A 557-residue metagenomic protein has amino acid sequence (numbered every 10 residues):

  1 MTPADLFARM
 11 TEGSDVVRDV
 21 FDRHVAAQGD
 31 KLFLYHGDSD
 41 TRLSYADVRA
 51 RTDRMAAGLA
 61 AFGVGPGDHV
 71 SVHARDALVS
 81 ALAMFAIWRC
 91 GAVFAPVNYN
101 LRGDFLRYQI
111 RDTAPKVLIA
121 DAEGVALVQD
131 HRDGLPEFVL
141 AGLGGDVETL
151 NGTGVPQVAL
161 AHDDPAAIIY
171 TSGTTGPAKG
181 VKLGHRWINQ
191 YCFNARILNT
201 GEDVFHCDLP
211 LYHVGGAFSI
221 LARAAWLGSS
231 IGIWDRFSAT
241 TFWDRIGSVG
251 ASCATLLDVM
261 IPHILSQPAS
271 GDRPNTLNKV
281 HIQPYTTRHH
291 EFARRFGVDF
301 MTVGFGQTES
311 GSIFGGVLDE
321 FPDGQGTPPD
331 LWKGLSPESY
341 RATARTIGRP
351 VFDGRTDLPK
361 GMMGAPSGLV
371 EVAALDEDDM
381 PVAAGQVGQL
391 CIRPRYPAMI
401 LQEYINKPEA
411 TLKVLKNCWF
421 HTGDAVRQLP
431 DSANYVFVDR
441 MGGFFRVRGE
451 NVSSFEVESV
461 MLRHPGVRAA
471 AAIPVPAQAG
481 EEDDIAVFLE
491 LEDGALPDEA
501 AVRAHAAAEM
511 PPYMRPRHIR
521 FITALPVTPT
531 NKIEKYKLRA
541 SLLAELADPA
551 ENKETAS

Functional and structural regions predicted by a protein language model:
D30-L32, G152-Y170, P177, G184 (+1 more regions): Conserved pre-ATP/AMP-binding loop-to-beta segment of ANL
F33-A77, A81-F85, R102-R107, H185-R186: Conserved AMP-binding/adenylate-forming core of the ANL superfamily
R49-A57, H162, V181-E202, D208: Conserved structural elements of the adenylate-forming
V79-S80, L101, L118, Q389-Y396 (+4 more regions): AMP-binding/adenylate-forming catalytic core of the ANL superfamily
N189-V204, Y212-C253, Q267-P268, G368: Conserved AMP-binding/adenylation subdomain of ANL enzymes
S248-T255, L265-D353, E371, D379-P381: Gly/Ser/Thr-rich phosphate-binding loop
Y340-L369, M380-K413: Conserved ATP/PPi-binding loop(s) of AMP-dependent carboxylate-activating enzymes
M510-I533, E551-S557: AMP-binding/adenylate-forming catalytic domain of the ANL superfamily
